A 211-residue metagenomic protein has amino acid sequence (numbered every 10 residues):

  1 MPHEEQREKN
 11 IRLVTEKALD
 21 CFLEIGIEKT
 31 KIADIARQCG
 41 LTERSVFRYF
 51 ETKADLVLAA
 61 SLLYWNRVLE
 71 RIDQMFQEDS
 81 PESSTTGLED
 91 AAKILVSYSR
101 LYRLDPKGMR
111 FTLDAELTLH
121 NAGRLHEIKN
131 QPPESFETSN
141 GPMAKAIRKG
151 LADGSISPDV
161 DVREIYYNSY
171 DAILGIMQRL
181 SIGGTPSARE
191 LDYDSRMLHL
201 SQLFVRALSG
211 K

Functional and structural regions predicted by a protein language model:
M1-K9, S80: N-terminal intrinsically disordered/low-complexity leader segments
P2, L13, K17, C21-A59 (+1 more regions): Helix-turn-helix
R7, I11, T15, V57 (+6 more regions): Amphipathic, non-transmembrane alpha-helical scaffold segments
E24-E28, D105, D153: Short coil/turn segments at alpha/beta junctions that flank glycine-rich nucleotide-binding fingerprints
K31, M109-D114, D159, T185 (+1 more regions): Short, hydrophobic secondary-structure boundary micro-motifs
A59, D73-K107, V162-S169: Hydrophobic alpha-helical connector segments
S97-R100, G141, K145-D153, Y167-I182 (+1 more regions): C-terminal peripheral helix-coil segments that are non-catalytic and often amphipathic
R100-P142, S155, R163-E164: Short secondary-structure transition hinges
